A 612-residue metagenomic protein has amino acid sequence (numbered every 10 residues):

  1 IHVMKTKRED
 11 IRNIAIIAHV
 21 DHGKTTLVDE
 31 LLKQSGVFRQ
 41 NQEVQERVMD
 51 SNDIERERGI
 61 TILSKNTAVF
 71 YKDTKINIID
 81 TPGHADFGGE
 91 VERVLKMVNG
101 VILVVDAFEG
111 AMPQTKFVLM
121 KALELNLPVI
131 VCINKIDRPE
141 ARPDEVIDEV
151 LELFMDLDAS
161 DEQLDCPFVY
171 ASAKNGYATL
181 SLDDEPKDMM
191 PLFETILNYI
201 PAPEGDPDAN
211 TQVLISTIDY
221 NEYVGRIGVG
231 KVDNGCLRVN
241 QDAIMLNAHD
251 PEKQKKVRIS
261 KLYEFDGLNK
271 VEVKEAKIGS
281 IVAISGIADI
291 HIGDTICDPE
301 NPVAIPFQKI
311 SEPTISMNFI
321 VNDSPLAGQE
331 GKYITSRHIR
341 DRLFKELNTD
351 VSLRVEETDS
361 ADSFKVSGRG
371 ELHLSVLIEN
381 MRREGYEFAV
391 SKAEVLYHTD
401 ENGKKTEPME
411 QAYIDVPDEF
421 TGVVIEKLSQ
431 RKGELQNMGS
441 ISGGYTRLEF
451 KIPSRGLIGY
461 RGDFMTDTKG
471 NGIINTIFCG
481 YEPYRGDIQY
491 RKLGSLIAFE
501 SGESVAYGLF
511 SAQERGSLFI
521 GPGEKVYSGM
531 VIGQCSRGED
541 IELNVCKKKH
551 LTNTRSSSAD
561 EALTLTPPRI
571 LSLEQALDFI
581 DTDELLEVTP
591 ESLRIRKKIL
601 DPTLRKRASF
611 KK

Functional and structural regions predicted by a protein language model:
I1-K612: Structural and coupling elements of P-loop NTPases
